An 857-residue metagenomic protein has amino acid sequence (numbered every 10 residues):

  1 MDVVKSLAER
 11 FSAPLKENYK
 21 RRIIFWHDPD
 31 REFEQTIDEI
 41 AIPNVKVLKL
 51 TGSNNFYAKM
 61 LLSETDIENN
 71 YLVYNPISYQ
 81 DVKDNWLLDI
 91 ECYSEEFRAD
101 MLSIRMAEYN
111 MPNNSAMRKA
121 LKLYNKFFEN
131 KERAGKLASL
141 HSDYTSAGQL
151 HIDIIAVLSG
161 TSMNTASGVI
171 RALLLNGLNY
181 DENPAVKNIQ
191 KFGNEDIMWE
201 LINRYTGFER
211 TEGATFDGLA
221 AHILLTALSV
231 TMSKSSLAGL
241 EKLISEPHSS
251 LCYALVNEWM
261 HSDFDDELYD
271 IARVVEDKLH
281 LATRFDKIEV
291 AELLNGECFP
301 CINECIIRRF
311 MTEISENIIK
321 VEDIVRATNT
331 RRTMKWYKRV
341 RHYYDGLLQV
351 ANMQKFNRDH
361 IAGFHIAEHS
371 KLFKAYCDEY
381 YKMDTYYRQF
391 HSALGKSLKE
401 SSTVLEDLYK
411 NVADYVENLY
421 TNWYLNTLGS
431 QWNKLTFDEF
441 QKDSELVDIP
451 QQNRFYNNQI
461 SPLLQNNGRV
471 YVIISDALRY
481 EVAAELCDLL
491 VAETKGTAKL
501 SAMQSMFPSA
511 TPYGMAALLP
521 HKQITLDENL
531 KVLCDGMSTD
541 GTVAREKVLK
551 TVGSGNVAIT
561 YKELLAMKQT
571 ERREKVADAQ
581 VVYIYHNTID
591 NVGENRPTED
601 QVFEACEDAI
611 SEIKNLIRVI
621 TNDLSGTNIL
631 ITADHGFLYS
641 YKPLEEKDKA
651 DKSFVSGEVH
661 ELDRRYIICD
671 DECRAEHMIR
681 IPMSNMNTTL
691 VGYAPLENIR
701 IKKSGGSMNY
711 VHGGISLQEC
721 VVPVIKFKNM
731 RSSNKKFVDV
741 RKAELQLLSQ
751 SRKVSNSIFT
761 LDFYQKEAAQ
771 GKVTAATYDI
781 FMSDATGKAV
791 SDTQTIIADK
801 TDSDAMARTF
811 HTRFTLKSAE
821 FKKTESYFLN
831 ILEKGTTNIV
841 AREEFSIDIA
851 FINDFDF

Functional and structural regions predicted by a protein language model:
M1-R469, R479-I629, A633-F857: …; additionally, a secondary subgroup of soluble metalloenzymes is captured
I473: Beta1/beta-strand and adjacent pyrophosphate-binding region of the FAD-binding site in flavoprotein oxidoreductases
D476: Ligand-binding pocket scaffold of soluble enzyme catalytic domains
